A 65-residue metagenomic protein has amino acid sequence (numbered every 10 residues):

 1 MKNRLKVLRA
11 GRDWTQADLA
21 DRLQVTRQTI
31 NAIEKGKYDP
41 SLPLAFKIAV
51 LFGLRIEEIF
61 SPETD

Functional and structural regions predicted by a protein language model:
N3-R22: Short basic helix-loop element that most often maps to the first helix and adjoining turn of HTH DNA-binding modules
W14, P40-S41: Mobile acidic interaction elements
D18, T29, E58: Residues in the helix-turn-helix
V25-Y38: Recognition helix of helix-turn-helix/homeodomain-like DNA-binding domains that insert into the DNA major groove
P43-E58: DNA major-groove recognition helix of helix-turn-helix/homeodomain DNA-binding modules
S61: Phosphate-coordinating loops and pocket residues in cytosolic domains that bind phosphorylated ligands
